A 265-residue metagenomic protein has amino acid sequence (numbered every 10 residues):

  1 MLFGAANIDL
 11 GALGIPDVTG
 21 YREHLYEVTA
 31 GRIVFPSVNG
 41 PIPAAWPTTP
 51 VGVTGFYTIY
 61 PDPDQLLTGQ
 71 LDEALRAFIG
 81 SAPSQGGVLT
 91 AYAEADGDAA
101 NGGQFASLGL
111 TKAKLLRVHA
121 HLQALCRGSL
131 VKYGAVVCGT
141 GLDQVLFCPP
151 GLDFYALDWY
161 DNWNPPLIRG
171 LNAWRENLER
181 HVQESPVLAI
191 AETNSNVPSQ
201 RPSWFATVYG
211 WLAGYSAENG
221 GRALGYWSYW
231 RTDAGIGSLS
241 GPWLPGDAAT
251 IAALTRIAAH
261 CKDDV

Functional and structural regions predicted by a protein language model:
M1-P41: Boundary/entry segment of secreted carbohydrate-active catalytic domains
L2-F3, T29-I33, G52-T58, G86-T90 (+4 more regions): Structural preference for beta-strand elements that scaffold enzyme active sites
A6-L13, F35-N39, Y60-D62, Y92-D96 (+4 more regions): Active-site beta-loop-alpha junctions enriched in small/polar residues
A6-N7, L116-Q144, S185-S199, L224-T232: Aromatic-lined carbohydrate-recognition surfaces of secreted/lumenal glycan-active proteins
I8, Q85-A93, T193-V265: Substrate-binding cleft of secreted/luminal carbohydrate-active enzymes
V18-V28, P41-F56, E73-G86, V145-P150 (+2 more regions): Acidic (Asp/Glu)-rich catalytic clusters
E27-A30, V34-P36, Y57, D143-R175 (+3 more regions): Aromatic- and acid-rich polysaccharide-binding/catalytic face of secreted or lumenal carbohydrate-active enzymes
S37-C138, W230, P242-P245: Substrate-binding cleft of extracellular glycoside hydrolase catalytic domains
